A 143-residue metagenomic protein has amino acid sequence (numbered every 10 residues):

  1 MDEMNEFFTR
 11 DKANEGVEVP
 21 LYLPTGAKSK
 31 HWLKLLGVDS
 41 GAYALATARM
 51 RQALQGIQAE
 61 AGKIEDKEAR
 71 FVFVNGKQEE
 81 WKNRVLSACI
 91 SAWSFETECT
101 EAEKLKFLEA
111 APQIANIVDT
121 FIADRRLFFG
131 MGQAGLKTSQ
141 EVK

Functional and structural regions predicted by a protein language model:
M1-A61, F129-K143: Short, charged/polar N-terminal "headpieces" of proteins
L21-P24, I64-E68, T100: A generic structural signal for ordered alpha-helices
W32, D66-F73, E103-F107: Charged, low-complexity surface segments at secondary-structure and domain boundaries
A46-A48, E79-W81, E101, I122-A123: Short alpha-helical segments used as structural interaction elements across diverse proteins
A53-W93: Negatively charged, Asp/Glu-rich surface segments that serve as flexible interaction/assembly modules
A92-K143: C-terminal charged interaction modules
